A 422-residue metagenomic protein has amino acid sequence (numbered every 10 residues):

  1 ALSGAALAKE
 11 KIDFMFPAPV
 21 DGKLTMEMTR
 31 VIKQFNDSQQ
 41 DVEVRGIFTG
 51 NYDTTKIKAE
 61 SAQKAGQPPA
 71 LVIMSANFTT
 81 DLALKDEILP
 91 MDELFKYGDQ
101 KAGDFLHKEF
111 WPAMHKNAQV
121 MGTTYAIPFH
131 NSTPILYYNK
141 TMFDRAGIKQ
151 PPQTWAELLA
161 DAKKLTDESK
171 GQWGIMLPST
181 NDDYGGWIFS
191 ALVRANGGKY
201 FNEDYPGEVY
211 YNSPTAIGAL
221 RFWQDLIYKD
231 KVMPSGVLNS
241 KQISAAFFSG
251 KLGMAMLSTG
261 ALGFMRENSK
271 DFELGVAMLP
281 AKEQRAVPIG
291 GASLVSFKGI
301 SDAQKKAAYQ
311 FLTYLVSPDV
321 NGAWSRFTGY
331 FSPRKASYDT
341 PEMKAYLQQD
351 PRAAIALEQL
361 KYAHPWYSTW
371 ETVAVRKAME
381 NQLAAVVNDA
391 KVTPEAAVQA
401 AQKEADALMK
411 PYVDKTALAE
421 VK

Functional and structural regions predicted by a protein language model:
K9-V20, V42-I47, L71, W173: Short, well-ordered beta-strand elements
I12-R30, T49-G50, S132, D183 (+1 more regions): Extracytoplasmic "Venus flytrap"
R30-E109, T141-Q153, A246, G253-M254 (+1 more regions): Extracytoplasmic "Venus flytrap"/periplasmic binding protein-like
S38, A146, I217, R221 (+5 more regions): Extracytoplasmic/periplasmic substrate-recognition and gating elements
A76-T133, G185-I188, G275-A277, K344-A345 (+2 more regions): Hinge/lid segment of periplasmic solute-binding proteins
D92-E109, S179-T180, N196-G218, E267-S269 (+3 more regions): Short, solvent-exposed loop/beta-turn-alpha elements that line the ligand-binding surface or hinge of extracytoplasmic
L106-E109, K270, L274-A277, R326-N381 (+2 more regions): Long, aromatic- and glycine/proline-rich binding clefts that accommodate carbohydrate-like moieties
D161-K163, E168, Y205-G236: Glycine-centered hinge/linker elements that transmit conformational signals in sensory and ligand-binding systems
